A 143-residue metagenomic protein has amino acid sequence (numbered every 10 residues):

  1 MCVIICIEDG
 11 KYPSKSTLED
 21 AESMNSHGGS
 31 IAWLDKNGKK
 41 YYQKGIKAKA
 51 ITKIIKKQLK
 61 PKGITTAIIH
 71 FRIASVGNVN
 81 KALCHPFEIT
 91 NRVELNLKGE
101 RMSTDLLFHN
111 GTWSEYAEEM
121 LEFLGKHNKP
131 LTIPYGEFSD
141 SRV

Functional and structural regions predicted by a protein language model:
M1-K57, A67: Extreme N-terminus nucleophile/cap motif
C2, S103-E118: Conserved beta-strand-loop-short alpha-helix elements that form and flank the Mn2+/Mg2+-coordinating active site
I7-D9, H70-I73, N110-T112: Fold-independent oxyanion-binding glycine-rich loops and adjacent beta-strand/coil segments at enzyme active sites
T17, S114-V143: Short histidine
G29-A32, Q43, N91, L97-G99 (+1 more regions): Terminal leader/tail segments of proteins
Y41-Y42, V76-V79, Y116-E118: Short helix/loop capping segments that flank catalytic or ligand/cofactor-binding pockets
K60-T65, I69-F71, S75: Regulatory input/activation interfaces that engage signals or partners
G77-T104: Acidic loop->beta-strand submotif enriched in PP2C/PPM serine/threonine phosphatases
